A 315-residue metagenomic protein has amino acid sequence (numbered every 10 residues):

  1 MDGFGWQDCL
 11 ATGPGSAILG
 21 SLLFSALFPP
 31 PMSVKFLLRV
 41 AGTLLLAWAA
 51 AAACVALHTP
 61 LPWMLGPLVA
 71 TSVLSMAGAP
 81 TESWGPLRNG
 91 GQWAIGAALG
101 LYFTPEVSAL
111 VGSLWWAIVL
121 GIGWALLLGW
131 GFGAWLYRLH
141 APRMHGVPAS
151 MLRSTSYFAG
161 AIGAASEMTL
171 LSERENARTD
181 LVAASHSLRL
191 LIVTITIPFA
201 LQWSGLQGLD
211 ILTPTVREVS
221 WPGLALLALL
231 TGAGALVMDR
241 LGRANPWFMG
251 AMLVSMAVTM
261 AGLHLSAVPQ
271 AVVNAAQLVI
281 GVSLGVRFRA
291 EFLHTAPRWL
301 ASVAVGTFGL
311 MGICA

Functional and structural regions predicted by a protein language model:
R39-L46, A50, F103-A134, L224 (+2 more regions): Entry/N-cap segments of selected transmembrane alpha helices and their immediately preceding amphipathic helices
W48, L190-I195, W203-A261: Core mid-bundle transmembrane helix pairs that form the ion/substrate translocation pathway in diverse multi-pass
C54-V69, N89-G91, W115-A125, S156-G160 (+2 more regions): Structural signature of hydrophobic alpha-helical transmembrane segments
L68-S113, V254-M260, Q270-A296: Hydrophobic transmembrane alpha-helices of secondary-active transporters and Na+-translocating membrane complexes
G85-G96, W116-L120, M151-G160, A183-H186 (+3 more regions): Cytoplasmic-side transmembrane-helix entry/capping segments in multi-pass membrane proteins
P105-S113, W203-V219, L263-V268, H294: Membrane-interface helix termini and inter-helical loops of multi-pass transporters
W124-L128, G163-E167, A183-Q202, I313: Membrane-embedded alpha-helical segments of transport systems, primarily multispan ion/solute transporters
L136, G146-S187, G312-A315: Alpha-helical membrane segments and immediately flanking helix-loop junctions that form or couple to the substrate/ion
